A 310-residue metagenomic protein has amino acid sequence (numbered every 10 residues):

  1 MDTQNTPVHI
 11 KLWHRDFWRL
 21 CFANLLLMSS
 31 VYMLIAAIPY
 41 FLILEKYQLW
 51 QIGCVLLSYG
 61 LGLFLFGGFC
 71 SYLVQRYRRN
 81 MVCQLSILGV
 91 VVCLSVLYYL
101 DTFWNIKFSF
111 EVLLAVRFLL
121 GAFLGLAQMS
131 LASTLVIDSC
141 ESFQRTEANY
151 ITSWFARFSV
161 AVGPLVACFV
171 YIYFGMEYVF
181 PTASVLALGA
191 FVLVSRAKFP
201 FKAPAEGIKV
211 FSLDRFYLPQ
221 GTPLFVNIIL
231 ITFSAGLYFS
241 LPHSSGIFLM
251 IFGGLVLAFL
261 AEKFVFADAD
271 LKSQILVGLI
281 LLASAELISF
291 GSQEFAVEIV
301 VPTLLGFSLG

Functional and structural regions predicted by a protein language model:
D2-H14, F199-V226: Juxtamembrane intracellular "pre-TM" segments in multi-pass secondary transporters
P7-G60, Q220-I247: Helix-loop boundary and gating motifs at the non-cytosolic
L25, F108-A127, I229, V297-G310: Hydrophobic core of transmembrane alpha-helices in multi-pass small-molecule transporters, especially MFS/SLC-type
F66-R79, Y171, L257-L271: Helix-to-loop junctions at the C-terminal end of transmembrane segments in multipass secondary transporters
L88-K107, L281-Q293: C-terminal ends and interior cores of transmembrane alpha-helices in multi-pass membrane transporters/permeases
V116-A156: Cytoplasmic helix-loop-helix junction between adjacent transmembrane helices in 12-TM secondary transporters
S184-P204: C-terminal membrane-cytosol helix-exit motif in multi-pass small-molecule transporters
K272-G310: C-terminal transmembrane helical hairpin of 12-TM major facilitator-type secondary transporters
